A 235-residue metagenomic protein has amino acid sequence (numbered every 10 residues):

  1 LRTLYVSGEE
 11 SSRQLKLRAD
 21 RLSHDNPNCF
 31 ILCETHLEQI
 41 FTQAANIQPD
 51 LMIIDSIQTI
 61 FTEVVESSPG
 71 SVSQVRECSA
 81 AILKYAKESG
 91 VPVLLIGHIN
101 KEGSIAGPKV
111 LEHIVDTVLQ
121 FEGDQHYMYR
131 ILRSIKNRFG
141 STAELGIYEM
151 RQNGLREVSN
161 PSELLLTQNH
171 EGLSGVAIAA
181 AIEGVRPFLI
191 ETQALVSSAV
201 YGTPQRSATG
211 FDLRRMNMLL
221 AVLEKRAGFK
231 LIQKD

Functional and structural regions predicted by a protein language model:
L1-A81, K225, Q233-D235: Conserved inter-motif catalytic segment of the P-loop NTP-binding fold
Y5-E9, E34, D50, S68 (+5 more regions): Conserved phosphate/pyrophosphate-binding and hydrolysis machinery centered on Walker-type P-loop NTPases, extending
E9-R13, R21-H24, T35-Q39, I57-I60 (+7 more regions): Conserved nucleotide-binding/hydrolysis micro-motifs of P-loop NTPases
L15, D55, G97, V115 (+2 more regions): Residue-level signature of catalytic and energy-coupling elements of molecular machines, predominantly ATP/GTP-dependent
A19-D20, S104-I114: Short regulatory helix/loop adjacent to the ATP-binding pocket of P-loop NTPases
A45-M52, Q58, G123-L213: Conserved P-loop NTPase
S73-L94, H98, I114-Q125, E224: Substrate-engagement module of ASCE P-loop NTPases
T203-D235: Terminal-proximal interaction/regulatory segments of ATP-powered molecular machines
